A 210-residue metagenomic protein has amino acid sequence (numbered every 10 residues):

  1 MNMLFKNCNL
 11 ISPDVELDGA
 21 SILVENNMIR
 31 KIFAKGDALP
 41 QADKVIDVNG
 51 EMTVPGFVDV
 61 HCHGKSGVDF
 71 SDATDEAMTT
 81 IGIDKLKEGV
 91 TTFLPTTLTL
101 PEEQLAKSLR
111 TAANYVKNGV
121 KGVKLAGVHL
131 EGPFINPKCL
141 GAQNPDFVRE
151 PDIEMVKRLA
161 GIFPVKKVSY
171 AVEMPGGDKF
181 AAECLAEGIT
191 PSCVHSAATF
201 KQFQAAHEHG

Functional and structural regions predicted by a protein language model:
M1-L4, L10-V54: Histidine-rich, glycine-flanked metal-binding segment
M3-F5, L39-T79, I83: Replace "His-x-His-based motif
C8, I22, N27, G50 (+4 more regions): Divalent metal-coordination and catalytic microenvironments
A38-N49, S108-G122, Q204-E208: Short amphipathic alpha-helices and their capping/turn segments at secondary-structure boundaries
M52-S66, H129-C139, G176-G177: N-terminal small/glycine-rich loop or linker at the start of catalytic domains across soluble metabolic enzymes
H63, T79-S108, V123-N136, I162-E173 (+1 more regions): Divalent metal-dependent hydrolysis catalytic cores, especially in the metallo-beta-lactamase
G64-D75, G141-R149, S192: Active-site mouth loops of central-metabolism enzymes
Y115, R149-G210: Histidine/acidic residue-rich metal-binding segments in metalloenzymes
